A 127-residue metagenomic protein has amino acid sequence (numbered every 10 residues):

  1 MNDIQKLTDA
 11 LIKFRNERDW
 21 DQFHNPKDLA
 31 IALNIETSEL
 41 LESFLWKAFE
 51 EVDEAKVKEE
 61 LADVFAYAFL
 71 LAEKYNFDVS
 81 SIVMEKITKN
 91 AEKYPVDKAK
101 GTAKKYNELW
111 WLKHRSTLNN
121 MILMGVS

Functional and structural regions predicted by a protein language model:
M1-L61, F65-I122, S127: Flexible "arm" and connector segments at domain edges
